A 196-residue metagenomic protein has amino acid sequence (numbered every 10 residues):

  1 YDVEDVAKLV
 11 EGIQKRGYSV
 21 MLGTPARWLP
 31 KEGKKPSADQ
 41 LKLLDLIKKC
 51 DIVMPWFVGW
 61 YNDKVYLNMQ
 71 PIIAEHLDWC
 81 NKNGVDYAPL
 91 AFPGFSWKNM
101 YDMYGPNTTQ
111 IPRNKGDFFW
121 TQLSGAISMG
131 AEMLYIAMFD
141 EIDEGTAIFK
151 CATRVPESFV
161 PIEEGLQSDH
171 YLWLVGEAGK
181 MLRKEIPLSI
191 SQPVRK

Functional and structural regions predicted by a protein language model:
Y1-K196: Glycan-processing catalytic domains of CAZymes
